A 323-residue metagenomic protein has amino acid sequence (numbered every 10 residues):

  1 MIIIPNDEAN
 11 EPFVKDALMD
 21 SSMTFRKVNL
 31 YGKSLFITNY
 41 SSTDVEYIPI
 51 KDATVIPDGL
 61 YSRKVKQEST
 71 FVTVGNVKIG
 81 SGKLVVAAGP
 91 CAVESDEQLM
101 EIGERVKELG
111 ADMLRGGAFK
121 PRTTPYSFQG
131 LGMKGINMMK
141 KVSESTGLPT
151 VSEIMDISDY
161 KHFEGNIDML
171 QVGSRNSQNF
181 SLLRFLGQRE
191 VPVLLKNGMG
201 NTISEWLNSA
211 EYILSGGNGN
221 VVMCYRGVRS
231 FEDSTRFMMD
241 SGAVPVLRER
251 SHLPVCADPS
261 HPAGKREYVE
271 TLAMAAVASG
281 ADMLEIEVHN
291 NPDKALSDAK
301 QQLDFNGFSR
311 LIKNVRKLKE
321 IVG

Functional and structural regions predicted by a protein language model:
P5, P57-A87, E320-G323: N-terminal amphipathic alpha-helix/helix-capping segment at the start of soluble metabolic enzymes
T73-C91, R122-P125, R248-A257: N-terminal small/glycine-rich loop or linker at the start of catalytic domains across soluble metabolic enzymes
V74, R189-V288: Catalytic alpha/beta core domains of metabolic enzymes, predominantly
L84-E101, P125-Q129, P149-E153, S174 (+2 more regions): Active-site mouth loops of central-metabolism enzymes
L84-P90, D112-G116, T150-S152, L170-V172 (+4 more regions): Hydrophobic faces of well-ordered beta-strands that scaffold small-molecule active sites in alpha/beta enzyme cores
R115-M133, N290-K300: Glycine-rich, proline-tolerant flexible connector loops at the mouths of alpha/beta enzymes
F128-S152, L186-P192, S241-C256, Q301-G323: Alpha-helix-loop-beta-strand connector modules within alpha/beta enzyme cores
L131, L148-D156, D168-S181, V191-I203 (+2 more regions): Catalytic beta/alpha-barrel core
